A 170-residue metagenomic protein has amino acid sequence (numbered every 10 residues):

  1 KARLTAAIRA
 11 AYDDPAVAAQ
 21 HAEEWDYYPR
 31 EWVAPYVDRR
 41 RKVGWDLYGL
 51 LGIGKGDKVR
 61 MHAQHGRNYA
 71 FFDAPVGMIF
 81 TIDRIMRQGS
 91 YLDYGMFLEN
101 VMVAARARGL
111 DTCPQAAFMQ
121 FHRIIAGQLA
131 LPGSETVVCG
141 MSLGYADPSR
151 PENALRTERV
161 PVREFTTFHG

Functional and structural regions predicted by a protein language model:
K1-G170: Acidic, surface-exposed loops and disordered segments
